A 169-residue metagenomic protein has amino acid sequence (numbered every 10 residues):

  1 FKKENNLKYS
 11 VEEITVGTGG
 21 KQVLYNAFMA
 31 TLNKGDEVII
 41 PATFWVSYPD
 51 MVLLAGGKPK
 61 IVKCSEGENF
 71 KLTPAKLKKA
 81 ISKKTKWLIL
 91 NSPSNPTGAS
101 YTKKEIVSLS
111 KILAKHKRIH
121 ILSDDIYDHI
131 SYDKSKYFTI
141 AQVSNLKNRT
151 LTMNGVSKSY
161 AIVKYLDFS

Functional and structural regions predicted by a protein language model:
F1-E37: Phosphate-binding glycine-rich loop
E4-K8, A114-I119, V143-N148: Short helix-capping segments at alpha-helix termini
G17, V62, I140, M153: Hydrophobic residues at beta-strand termini and immediately following loops that shape nucleotide-binding pockets
T18-Q22, N26-M29, I39-G57: Substrate-binding/gating loop at the entrance of the active-site cleft, primarily in PLP-dependent aminotransferase-like
K60, S65-K134: Active-site phosphate-binding strand-loop segment of PLP-dependent enzymes
V143-S169: Active-site PLP attachment segment
